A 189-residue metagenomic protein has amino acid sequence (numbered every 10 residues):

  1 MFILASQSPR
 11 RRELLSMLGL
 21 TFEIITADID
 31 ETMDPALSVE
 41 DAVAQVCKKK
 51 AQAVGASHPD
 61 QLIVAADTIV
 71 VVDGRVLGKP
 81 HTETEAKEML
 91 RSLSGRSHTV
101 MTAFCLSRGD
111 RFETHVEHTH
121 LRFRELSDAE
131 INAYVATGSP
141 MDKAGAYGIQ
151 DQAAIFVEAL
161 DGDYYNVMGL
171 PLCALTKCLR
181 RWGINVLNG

Functional and structural regions predicted by a protein language model:
M1-L20: N-terminal beta1-alpha1 ligand-phosphate binding loop
F2-I3, L37-G189: Anionic-ligand binding patches
Q7, A27, G109: Cofactor-binding loop segments of dinucleotide-utilizing enzymes, especially the Rossmann-like FAD- and NAD(P)+-binding
R11, D30, A51: Generic structural marker for isolated residues within well-ordered, non-membrane alpha-helices of soluble domains
L20-T21, G148: A generic short alpha-helical patch detector that favors 3-5-residue windows in or near N-terminal regions
E23-E31: A short beta-strand-loop structural module common to alpha/beta enzyme folds
